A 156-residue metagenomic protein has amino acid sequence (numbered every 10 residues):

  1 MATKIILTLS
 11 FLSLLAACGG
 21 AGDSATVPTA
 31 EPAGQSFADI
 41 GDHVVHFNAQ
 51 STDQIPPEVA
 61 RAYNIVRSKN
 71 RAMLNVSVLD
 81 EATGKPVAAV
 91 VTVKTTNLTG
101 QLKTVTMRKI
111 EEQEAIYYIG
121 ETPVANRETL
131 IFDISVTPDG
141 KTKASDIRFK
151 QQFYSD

Functional and structural regions predicted by a protein language model:
M1-L7: Bacterial N-terminal signal peptides that target proteins for export
L12-L15: Bacterial Sec-type N-terminal signal peptides, specifically the leucine/valine-rich hydrophobic h-region
C18-G22: Bacterial signal peptide processing site
Q35-S68: Post-signal-peptide N-terminal segment of Sec-exported extracytoplasmic proteins
V78-E81: Short solvent-exposed capping/turn motifs at the termini of beta-strands
T83-T92: Short flexible loop/turn segments that cap and initiate beta-strands
R108-S135: Short, solvent-exposed, Trp/other aromatic-anchored flexible loops in extracytoplasmic proteins
P138-S145: Short acidic/polar inter-strand loop motif in beta-rich domains
